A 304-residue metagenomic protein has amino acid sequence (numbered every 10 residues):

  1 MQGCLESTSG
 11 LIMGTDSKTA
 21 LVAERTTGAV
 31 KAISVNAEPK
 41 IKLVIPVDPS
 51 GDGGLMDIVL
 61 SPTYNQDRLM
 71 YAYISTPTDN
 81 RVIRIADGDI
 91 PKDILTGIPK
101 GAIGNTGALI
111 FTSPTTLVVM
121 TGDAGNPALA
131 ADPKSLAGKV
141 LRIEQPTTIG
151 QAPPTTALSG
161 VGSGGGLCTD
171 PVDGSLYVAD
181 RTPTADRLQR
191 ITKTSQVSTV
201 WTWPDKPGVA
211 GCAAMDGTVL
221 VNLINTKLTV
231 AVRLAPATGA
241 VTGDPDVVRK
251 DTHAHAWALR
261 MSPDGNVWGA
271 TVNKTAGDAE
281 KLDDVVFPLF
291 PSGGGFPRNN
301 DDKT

Functional and structural regions predicted by a protein language model:
M1-T304: Sequence/structural signature of beta-propeller domains
